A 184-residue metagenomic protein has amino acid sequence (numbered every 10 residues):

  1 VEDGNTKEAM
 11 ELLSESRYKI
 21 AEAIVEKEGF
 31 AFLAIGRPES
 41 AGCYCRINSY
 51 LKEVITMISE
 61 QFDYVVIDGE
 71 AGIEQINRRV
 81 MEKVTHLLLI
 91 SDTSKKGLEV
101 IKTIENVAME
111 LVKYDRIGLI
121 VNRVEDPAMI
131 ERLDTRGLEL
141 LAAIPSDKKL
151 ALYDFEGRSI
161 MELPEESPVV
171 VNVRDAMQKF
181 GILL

Functional and structural regions predicted by a protein language model:
V1-T56, F155: P-loop/Walker-type NTP enzyme "switch/lid" segment
L13, R17, E166-V173: Generic structural signal for well-ordered, non-membrane alpha-helical segments in soluble metabolic enzymes
F30, Y64-V66, S159-I160: Residue-level preference for the first positions of well-ordered beta-strands
E39, D147-K148: Residue-level detector of flexible, active-site-proximal loop/helix-junction positions within diverse enzyme catalytic
R46-S146, L152: Conserved catalytic-core segment of NTP-binding enzymes
D154-V170: C-terminal boundary of histidine-terminating zinc-finger modules
N172-L184: C-terminal alpha-helix
